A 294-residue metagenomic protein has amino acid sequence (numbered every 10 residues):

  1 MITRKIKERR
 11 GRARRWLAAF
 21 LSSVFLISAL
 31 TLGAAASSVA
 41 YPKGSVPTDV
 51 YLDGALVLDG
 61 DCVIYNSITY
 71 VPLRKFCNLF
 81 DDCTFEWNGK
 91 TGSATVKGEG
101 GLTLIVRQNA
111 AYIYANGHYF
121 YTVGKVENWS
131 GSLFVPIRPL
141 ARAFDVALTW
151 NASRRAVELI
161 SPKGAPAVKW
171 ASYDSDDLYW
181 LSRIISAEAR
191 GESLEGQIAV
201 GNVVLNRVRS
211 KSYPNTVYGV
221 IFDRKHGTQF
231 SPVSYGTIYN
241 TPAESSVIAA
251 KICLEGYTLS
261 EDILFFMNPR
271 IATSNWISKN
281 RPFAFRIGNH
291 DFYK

Functional and structural regions predicted by a protein language model:
I2-S182: Primary recognition of N-terminal secretory signal peptides and signal-anchoring hydrophobic helices
A165-K294: Bacterial extracytoplasmic/cell-wall-associated proteins, especially those involved in peptidoglycan
